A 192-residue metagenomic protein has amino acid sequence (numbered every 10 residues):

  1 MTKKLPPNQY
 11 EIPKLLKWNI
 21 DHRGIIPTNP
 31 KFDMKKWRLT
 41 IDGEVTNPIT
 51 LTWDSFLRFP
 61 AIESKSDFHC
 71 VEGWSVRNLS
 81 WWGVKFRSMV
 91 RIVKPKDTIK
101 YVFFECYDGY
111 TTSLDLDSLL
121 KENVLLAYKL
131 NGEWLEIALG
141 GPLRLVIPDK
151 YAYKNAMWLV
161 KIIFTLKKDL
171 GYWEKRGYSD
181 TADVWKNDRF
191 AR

Functional and structural regions predicted by a protein language model:
T2-R192: Structured, non-membrane catalytic/scaffold regions adjacent to prosthetic-group chemistry
